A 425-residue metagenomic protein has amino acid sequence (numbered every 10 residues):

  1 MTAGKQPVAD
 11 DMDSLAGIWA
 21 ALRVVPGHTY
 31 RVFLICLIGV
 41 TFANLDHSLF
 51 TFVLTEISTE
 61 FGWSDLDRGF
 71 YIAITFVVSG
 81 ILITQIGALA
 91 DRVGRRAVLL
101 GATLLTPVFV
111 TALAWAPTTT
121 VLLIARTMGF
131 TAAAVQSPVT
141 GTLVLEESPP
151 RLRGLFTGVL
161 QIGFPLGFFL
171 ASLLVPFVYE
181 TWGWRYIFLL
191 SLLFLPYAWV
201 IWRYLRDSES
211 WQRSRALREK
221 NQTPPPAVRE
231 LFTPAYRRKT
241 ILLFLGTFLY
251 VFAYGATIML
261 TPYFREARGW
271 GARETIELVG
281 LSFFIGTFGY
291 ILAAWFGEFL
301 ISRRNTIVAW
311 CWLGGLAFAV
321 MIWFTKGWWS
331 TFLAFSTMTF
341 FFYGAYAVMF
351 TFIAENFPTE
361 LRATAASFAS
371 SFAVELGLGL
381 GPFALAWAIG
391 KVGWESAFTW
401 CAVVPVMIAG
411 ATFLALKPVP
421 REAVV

Functional and structural regions predicted by a protein language model:
M1-L45: Cytosolic juxtamembrane N-terminal segment immediately preceding the first transmembrane helix of multi-pass
T51, Y236-Y290, L378: Extracytoplasmic gate region of multi-pass secondary transporters
G62, G94, W115-V121, I301 (+1 more regions): Helix-breaking motifs and short loop linkers at transmembrane-helix boundaries and internal kinks in secondary membrane
A73-I86, G280-A293: Central cavity-lining transmembrane alpha-helices of secondary-active solute carriers, predominantly the Major
I81-P117: Conserved MFS/SLC helix-loop-helix module at the cytosolic interface between two early adjacent transmembrane helices
I83-G94, Y290-S302: Helix-to-loop junctions at the C-terminal end of transmembrane segments in multipass secondary transporters
A97-T111, N305-V320: Structural signature of the two symmetry-related core transmembrane helices
A125-I162: Cytoplasmic helix-loop-helix junction between adjacent transmembrane helices in 12-TM secondary transporters
